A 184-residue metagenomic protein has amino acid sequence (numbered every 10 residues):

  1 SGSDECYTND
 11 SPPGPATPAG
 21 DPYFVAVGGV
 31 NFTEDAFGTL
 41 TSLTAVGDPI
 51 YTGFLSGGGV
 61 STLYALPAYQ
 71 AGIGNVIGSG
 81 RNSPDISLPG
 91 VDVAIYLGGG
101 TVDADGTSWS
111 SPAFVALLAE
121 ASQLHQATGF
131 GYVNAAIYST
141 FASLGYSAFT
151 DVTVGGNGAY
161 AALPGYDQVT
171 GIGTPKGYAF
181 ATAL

Functional and structural regions predicted by a protein language model:
S1-L184: Extracellular protease catalytic domains of secreted zymogens
